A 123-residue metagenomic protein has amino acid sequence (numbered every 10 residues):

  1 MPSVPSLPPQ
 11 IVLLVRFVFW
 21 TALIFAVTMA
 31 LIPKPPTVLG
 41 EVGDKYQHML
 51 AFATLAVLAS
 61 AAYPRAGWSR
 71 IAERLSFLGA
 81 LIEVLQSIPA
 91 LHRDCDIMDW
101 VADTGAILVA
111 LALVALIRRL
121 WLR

Functional and structural regions predicted by a protein language model:
M1-W100, T104, L108-R123: Bulky hydrophobic segments
